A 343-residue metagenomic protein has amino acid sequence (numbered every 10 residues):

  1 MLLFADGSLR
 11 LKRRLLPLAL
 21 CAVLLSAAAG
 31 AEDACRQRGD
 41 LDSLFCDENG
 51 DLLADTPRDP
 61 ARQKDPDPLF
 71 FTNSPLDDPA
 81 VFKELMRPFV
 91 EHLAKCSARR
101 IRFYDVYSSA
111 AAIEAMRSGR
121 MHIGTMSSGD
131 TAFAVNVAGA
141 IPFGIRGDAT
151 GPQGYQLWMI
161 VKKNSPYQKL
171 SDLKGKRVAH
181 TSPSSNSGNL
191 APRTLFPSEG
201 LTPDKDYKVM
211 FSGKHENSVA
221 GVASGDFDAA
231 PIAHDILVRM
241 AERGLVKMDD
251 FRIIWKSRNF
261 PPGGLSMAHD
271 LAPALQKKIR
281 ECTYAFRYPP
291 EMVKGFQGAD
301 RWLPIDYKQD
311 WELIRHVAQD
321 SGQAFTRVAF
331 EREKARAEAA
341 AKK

Functional and structural regions predicted by a protein language model:
L2, A28-A111, G295-K343: N-terminal hydrophobic or amphipathic helices and topogenic motifs
P17-S26: Bacterial N-terminal signal peptides
F71-A94, G129, P152-A220, F227 (+3 more regions): Bilobed "Venus flytrap"/periplasmic-binding protein-like clamshell domains and structurally analogous long
S74-P75, A149-W158, L245-T283, R287-L313: Periplasmic-binding protein-like
R100-Y107, K205-K214, R252-W255: Short beta-strand-to-loop elements that line the ligand-binding cleft of bilobed periplasmic-binding protein-like
A110-G124, V137, S171, H215-D235: Short helices/loops that flank or line small-molecule/ion binding pockets
E114-D172: Acidic, polar ligand-binding/catalytic clefts
S128-A138, L195-S198, G221-S224, D228-M248: A ligand-binding cleft/hinge motif common to bilobed small-molecule-binding domains
